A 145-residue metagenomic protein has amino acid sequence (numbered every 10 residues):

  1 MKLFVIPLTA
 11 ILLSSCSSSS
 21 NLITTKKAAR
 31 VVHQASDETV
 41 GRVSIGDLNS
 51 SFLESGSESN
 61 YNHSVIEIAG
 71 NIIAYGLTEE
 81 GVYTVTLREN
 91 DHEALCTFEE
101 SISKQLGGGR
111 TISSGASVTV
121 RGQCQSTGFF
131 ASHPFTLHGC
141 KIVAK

Functional and structural regions predicted by a protein language model:
M1-P7: Sec-dependent signal peptide recognition, specifically the positively charged N-region followed immediately by
P7-A10, D37: A generic, residue-level signal for flexible/boundary positions that often mark functional hotspots
L12-S15: C-terminal motif of bacterial Sec signal peptides marking the signal peptidase cleavage site
S18-K145: OB-fold and OB-like single-stranded nucleic-acid-recognition modules and their adjacent interaction interfaces
